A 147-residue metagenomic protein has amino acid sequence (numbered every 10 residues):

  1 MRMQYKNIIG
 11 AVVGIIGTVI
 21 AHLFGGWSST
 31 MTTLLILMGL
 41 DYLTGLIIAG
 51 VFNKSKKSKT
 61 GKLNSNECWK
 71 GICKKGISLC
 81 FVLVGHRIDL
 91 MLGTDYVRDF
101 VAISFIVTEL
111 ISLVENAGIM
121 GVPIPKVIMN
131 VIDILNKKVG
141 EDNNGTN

Functional and structural regions predicted by a protein language model:
N7-L23: Alpha-helical phosphate/pyrophosphate-handling elements in metalloenzyme active cores
V12-G17, I36, C73-R87, V101-E109: Hydrophobic alpha-helical transmembrane segments of multi-pass integral membrane proteins
I20-M31, I88-V97: Helix-coil boundary and interhelical linker segments in multi-pass alpha-helical membrane proteins
S29-L43: Loop-to-helix transition at the N-terminal end of transmembrane alpha-helices
I36, T44-I48, F52-S55, W69: N-terminal intrinsically disordered, cationic/polar leader segments that include organellar targeting peptides
S55-S78: Juxtamembrane helix-capping/reentrant segments at transmembrane boundaries
M91-I119: Hydrophobic alpha-helical transmembrane segments and immediately flanking/interface helices in integral membrane
L110-D142: Canonical alpha-helical transmembrane segment with a positive-inside/aromatic-interface signature
